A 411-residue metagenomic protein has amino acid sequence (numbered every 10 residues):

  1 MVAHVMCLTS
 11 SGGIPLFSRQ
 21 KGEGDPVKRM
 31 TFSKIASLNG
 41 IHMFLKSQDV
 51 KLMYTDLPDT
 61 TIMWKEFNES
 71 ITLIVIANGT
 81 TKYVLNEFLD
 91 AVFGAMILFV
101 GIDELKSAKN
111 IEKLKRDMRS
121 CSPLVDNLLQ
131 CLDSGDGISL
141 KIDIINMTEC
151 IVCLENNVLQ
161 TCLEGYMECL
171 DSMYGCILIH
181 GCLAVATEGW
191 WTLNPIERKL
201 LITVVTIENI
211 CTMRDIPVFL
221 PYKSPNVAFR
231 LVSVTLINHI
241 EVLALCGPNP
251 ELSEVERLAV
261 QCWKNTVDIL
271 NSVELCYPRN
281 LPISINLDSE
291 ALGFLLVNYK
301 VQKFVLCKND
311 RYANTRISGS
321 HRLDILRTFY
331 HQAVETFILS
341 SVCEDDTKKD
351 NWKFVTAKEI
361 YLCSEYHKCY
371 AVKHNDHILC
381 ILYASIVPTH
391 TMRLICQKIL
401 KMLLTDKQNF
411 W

Functional and structural regions predicted by a protein language model:
M1-W411: Intrinsically disordered, Ser/Thr-rich regulatory regions of eukaryotic membrane-trafficking proteins
